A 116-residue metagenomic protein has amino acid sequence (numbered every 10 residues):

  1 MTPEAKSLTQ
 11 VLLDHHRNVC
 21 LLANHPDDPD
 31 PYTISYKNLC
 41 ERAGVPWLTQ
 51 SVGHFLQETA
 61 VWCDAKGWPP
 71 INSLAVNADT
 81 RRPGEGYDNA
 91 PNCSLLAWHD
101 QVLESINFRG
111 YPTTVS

Functional and structural regions predicted by a protein language model:
M1-N18, P26-S116: Nucleic acid-binding interface residues in structured DNA/RNA-binding domains, emphasizing the DNA-engaging scaffolds
